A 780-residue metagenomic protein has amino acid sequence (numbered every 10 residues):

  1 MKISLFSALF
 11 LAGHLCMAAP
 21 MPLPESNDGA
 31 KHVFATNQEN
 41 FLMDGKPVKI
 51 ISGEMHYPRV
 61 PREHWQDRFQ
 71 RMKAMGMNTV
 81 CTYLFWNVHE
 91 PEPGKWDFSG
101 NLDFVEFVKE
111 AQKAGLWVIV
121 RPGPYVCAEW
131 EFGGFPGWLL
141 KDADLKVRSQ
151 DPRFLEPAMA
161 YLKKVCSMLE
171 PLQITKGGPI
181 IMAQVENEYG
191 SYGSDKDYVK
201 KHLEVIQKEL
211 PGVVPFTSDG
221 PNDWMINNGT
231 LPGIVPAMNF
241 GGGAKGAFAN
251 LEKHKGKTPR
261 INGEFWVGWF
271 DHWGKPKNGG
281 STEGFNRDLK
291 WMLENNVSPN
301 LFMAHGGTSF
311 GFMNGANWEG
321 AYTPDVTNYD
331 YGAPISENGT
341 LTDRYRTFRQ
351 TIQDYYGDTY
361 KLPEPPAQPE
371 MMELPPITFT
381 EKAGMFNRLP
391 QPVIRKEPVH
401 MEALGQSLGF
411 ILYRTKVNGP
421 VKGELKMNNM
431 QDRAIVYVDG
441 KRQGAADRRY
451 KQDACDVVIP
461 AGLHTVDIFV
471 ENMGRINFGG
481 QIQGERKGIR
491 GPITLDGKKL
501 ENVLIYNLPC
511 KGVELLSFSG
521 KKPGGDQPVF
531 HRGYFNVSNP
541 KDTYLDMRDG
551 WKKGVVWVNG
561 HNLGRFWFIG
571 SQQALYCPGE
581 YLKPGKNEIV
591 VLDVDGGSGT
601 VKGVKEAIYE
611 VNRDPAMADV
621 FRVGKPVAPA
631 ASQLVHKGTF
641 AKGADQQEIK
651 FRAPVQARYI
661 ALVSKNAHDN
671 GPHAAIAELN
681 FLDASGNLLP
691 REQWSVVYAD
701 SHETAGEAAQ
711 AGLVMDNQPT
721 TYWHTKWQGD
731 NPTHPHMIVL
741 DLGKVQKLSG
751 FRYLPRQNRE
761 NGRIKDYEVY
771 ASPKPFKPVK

Functional and structural regions predicted by a protein language model:
M21-W138, M159-C166, V513-V537, K541-Y544 (+2 more regions): Active-site-adjacent substrate/metal-binding segments within catalytic domains of carbohydrate-active enzymes
L23-E25, G29-H64, Q70-A74, K95 (+5 more regions): Extended substrate-binding grooves/exosites of carbohydrate-active enzymes
A158-Q184, D195-K196, L203, P211-G212 (+9 more regions): Carbohydrate-binding surfaces of carbohydrate-active enzymes
G177-K253: Gly/Pro-rich turn-and-neighbor structural signature
K422-Y437, V466, F535-N559, F566-W567 (+1 more regions): Aromatic-lined ligand-binding clefts that engage carbohydrates, nucleic acids, or primary amines
R433-R442, K553-N562, E760-P775: Short, surface-exposed beta-strand/strand-loop-strand elements in extracellular ectodomains
N472-Q483, G597-E606, D669-F681: Edge beta-strands of jelly-roll/beta-sandwich modules across compartments, strongly enriched in secreted/luminal
V627-L634, T639-V696, D700-K780: Aromatic, loop-rich ligand-recognition surfaces of beta-strand-rich domains
